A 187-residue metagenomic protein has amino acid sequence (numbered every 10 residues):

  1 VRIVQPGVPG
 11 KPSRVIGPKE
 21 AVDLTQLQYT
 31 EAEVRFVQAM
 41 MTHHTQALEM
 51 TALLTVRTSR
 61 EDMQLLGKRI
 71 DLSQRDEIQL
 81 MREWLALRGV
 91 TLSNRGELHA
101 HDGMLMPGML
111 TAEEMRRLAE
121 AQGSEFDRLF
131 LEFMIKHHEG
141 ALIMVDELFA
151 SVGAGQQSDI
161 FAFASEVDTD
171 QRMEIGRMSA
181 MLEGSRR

Functional and structural regions predicted by a protein language model:
V1-R187: All-alpha RGS (Regulator of G-protein Signaling) helical domain and cognate RGS-like helical scaffolds
